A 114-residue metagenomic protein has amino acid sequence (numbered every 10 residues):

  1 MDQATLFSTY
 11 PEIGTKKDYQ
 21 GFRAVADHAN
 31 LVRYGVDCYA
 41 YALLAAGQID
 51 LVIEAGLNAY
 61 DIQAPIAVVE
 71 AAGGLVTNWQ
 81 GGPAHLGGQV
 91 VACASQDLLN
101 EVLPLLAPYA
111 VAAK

Functional and structural regions predicted by a protein language model:
M1-K114: An extended, acidic
